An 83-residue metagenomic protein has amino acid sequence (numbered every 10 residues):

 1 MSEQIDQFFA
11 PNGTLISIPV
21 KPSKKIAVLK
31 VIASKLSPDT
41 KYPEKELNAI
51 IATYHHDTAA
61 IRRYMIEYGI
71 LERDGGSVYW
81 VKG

Functional and structural regions predicted by a protein language model:
S2-L36: Short alpha-helical segments that sit at the start of domains
K30-A33, N48, A52: Amphipathic alpha-helical segments within well-ordered protein domains
P38-I51: Short acidic, hydrophobic short linear motifs in intrinsically disordered regions
A52-T53, I70: Amphipathic alpha-helical interaction elements
Y54-Y64: Short amphipathic alpha-helical interaction segments
E67-Y79: A short, conserved structural fragment
